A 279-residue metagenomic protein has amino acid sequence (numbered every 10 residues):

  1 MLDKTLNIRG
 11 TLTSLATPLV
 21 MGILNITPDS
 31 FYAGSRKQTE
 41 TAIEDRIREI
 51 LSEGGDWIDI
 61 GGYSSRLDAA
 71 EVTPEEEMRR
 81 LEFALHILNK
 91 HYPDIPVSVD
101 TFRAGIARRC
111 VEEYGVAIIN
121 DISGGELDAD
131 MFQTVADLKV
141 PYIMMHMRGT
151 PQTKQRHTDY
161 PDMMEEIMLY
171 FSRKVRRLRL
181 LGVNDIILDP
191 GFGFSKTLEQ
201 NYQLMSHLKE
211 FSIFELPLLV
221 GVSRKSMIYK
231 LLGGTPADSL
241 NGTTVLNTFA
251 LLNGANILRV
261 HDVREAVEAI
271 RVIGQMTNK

Functional and structural regions predicted by a protein language model:
M1-T17: SAM-dependent methyltransferases
D3, I8, S30-E49, S65-K90 (+5 more regions): Active-site-adjacent loop and "lid" segments of alpha/beta metabolic enzymes
T13-E44, D56: N-terminal binding-site loop/beta-alpha segment at the start of enzyme catalytic domains that lines or forms
A16-G22, L51-I60, A136-M147: Short coil-to-beta-strand
L181-D185: Flexible, glycine/charged-enriched surface loops at secondary-structure junctions
G191: Conserved Motif II region of HX4D acyltransferases
